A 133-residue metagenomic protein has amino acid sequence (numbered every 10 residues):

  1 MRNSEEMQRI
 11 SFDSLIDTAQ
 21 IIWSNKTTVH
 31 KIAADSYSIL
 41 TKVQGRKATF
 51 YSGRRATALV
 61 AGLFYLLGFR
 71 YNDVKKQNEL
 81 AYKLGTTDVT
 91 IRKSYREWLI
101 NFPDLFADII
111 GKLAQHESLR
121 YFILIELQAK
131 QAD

Functional and structural regions predicted by a protein language model:
M1-G53, T57, N78-L84, D88-D133: A cyclin-like helical interaction fold
T57-Y71: Contiguous, well-ordered alpha-helical segments that form the cores/surfaces of helical PPI scaffolds
